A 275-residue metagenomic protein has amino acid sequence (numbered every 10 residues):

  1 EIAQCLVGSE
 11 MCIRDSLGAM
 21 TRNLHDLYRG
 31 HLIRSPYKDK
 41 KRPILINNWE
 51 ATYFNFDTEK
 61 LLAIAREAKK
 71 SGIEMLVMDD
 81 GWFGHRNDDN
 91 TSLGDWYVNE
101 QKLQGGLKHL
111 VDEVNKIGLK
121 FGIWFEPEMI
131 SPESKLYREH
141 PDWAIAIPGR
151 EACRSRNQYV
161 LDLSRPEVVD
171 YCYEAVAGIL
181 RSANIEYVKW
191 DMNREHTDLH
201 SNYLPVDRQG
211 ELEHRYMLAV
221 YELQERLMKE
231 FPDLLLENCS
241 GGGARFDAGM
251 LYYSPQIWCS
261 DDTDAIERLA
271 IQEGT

Functional and structural regions predicted by a protein language model:
E1-V7, M11-C12: Short, small-residue-biased leader/transition segments that mark boundaries at the very start of proteins
Q4, Y37-D39, K229: A generic structural signal for short, non-catalytic loop/turn and secondary-structure boundary residues
D15-K40, F54: Acidic/polar, glycine-enriched structural segments that form the non-catalytic walls/loops of the carbohydrate-binding
M20-H25, L61, M250-Y252: Composition- and surface-driven signal marking solvent-exposed, interaction-prone regions in large proteins
Y28, L32, G72, G118-F121 (+4 more regions): A generic secondary-structure signal for well-formed alpha-helical elements
Y37-E174, Y187: Aromatic-lined carbohydrate-binding/catalytic grooves of carbohydrate-active enzymes
Q101-G106, K116, R138-T275: Active-site neighborhood of glycoside hydrolase catalytic domains
